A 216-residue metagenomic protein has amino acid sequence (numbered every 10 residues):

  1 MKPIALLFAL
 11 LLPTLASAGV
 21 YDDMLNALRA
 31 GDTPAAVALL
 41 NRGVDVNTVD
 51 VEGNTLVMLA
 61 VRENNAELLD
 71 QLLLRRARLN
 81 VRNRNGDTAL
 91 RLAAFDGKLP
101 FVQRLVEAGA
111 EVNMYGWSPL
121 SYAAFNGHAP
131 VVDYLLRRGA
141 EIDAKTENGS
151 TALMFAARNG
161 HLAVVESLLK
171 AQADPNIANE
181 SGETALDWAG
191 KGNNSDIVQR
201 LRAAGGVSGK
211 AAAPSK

Functional and structural regions predicted by a protein language model:
A35, E67-L68, P100-F101, P130-V131 (+2 more regions): Conserved ankyrin/ankyrin-like repeat signature
D50, N83, N113-G116, T146 (+2 more regions): Ankyrin repeat boundary/linker residues
